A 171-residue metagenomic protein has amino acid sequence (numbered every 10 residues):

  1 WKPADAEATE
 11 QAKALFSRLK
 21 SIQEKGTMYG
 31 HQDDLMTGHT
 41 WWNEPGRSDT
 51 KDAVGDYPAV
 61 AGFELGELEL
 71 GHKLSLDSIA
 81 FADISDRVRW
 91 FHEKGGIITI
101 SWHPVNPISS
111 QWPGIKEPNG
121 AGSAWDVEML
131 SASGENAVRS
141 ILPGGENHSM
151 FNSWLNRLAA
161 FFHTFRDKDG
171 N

Functional and structural regions predicted by a protein language model:
W1-G62, G66, G71-F81, R89: N-terminal module-boundary/linker segments of secreted carbohydrate-active enzymes
G66, L70-N171: Substrate-binding cleft of extracellular glycoside hydrolase catalytic domains
